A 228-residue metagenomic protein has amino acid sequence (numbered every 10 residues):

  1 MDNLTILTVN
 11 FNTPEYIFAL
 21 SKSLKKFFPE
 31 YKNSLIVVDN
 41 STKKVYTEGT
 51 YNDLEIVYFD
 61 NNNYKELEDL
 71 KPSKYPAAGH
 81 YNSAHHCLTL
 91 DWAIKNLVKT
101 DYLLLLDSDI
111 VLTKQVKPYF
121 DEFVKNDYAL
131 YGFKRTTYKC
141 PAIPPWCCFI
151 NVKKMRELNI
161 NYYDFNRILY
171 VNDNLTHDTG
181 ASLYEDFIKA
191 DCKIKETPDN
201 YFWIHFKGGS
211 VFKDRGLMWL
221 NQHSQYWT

Functional and structural regions predicted by a protein language model:
M1-K22: N-proximal low-complexity "stem/linker" segments adjacent to membrane-targeting elements
E15-I17, T42-E48: Short, charged/polar "capping" segments at the starts of alpha-helices and the immediately preceding loops
K22-K32: Short, acidic, metal-binding catalytic loop of nucleotide-sugar glycosyltransferases
K32-T42, F59-N62: Short beta-strand/loop segment that forms part of the nucleotide-sugar
V45-K99: Active-site-proximal specificity loops/subdomain of glycosyltransferases
N82-S83, V111-E185: Conserved catalytic core of nucleotide-sugar-dependent glycosyltransferases
T100-V111: Short beta-strand-to-loop acidic/aromatic patch adjacent to the donor-nucleotide binding site
V171-T228: C-terminal catalytic/acceptor-binding lobe
